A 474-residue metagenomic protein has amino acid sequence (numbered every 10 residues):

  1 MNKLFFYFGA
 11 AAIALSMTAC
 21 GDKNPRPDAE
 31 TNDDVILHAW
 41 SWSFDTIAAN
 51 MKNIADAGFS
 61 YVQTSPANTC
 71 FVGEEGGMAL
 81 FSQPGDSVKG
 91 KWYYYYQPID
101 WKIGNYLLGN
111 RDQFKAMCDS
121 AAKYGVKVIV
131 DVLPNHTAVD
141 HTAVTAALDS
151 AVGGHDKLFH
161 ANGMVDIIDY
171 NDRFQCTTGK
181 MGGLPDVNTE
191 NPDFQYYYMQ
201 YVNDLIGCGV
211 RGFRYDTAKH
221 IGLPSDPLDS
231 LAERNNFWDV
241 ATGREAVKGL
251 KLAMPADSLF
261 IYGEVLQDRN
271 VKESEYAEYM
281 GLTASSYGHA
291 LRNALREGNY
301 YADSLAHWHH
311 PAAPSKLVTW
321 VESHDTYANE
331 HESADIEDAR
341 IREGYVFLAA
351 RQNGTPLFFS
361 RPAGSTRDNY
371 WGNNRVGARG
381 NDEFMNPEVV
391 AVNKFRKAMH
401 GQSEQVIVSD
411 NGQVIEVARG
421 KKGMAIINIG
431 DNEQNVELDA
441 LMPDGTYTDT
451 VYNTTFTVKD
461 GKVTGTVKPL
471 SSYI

Functional and structural regions predicted by a protein language model:
M1-F8: Bacterial N-terminal signal peptides that target proteins for export
S16-A19: C-terminal motif of bacterial Sec signal peptides marking the signal peptidase cleavage site
G21-K23: Bacterial signal peptide processing site
D28-V35, A49-A55, P66-A67, F71-Y96 (+5 more regions): Active-site-proximal helices and loops of the catalytic beta/alpha 8
E30-D34, C70-A116, S150-N188: Aromatic- and acidic-residue-enriched carbohydrate-binding clefts of CAZyme catalytic domains
V35-D45, G183-Y197: Active-site mouth loops of central-metabolism enzymes
A143-T145: Eukaryotic low-complexity intrinsically disordered regions
